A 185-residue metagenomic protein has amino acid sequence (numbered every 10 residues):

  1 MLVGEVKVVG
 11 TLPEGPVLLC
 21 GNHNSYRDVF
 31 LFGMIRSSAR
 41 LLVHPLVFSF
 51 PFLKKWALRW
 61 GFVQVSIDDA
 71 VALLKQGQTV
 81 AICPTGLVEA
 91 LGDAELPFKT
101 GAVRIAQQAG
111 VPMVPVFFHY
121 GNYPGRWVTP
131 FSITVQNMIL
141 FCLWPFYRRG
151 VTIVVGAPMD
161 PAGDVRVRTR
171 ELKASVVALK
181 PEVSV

Functional and structural regions predicted by a protein language model:
M1-K7, N137, E182: N-terminal membrane-anchoring alpha-helices
T11-D69, G92-A94, P124: Catalytic core of membrane glycerolipid acyltransferases/transacylases, capturing the structured, soluble-facing
P16-L18, T79-C83, V114: Residue-level preference for the first positions of well-ordered beta-strands
L58, L74, Q107: Anion (oxyanion) recognition and catalysis
L73-V103: Catalytic-site beta-strand/loop segments enriched in glycine and acidic/polar residues
D93-D164: A cross-family acyltransferase "interaction/gating" segment
